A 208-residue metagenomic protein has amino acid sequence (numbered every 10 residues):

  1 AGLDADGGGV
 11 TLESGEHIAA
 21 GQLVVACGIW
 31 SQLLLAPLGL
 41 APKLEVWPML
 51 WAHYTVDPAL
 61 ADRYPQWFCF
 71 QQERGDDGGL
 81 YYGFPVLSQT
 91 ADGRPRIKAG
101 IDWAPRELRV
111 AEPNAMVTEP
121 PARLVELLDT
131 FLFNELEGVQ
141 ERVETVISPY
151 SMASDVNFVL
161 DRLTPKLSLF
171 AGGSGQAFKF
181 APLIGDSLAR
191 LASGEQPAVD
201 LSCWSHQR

Functional and structural regions predicted by a protein language model:
A1-G9: A conserved short coil-to-beta-strand element within the FAD-binding core of flavoproteins
A5, I18-A19, P165: Structured loop/turn residues at beta-strand edges in well-structured enzyme cores
T11-E13, F84, G100, D161 (+2 more regions): Residue-level detector of conserved, well-ordered beta-strand and adjacent loop positions that form binding/recognition
E13-Q22: Core beta-strand elements of the Rossmann-like FAD/NAD(P) dinucleotide-binding domain in flavoenzyme oxidoreductases
E16, V117-P121, A177-A181: Aromatic-acidic/polar surface patches that form glycan- and anion
V25-A26: Redox-cofactor binding/interface segments in oxidoreductases and associated redox assembly factors
I29-P165: Active-site substrate-recognition segment that forms the wall of the catalytic cavity or substrate channel
T130-R208: C-terminal catalytic lobe of FAD-dependent flavoproteins
